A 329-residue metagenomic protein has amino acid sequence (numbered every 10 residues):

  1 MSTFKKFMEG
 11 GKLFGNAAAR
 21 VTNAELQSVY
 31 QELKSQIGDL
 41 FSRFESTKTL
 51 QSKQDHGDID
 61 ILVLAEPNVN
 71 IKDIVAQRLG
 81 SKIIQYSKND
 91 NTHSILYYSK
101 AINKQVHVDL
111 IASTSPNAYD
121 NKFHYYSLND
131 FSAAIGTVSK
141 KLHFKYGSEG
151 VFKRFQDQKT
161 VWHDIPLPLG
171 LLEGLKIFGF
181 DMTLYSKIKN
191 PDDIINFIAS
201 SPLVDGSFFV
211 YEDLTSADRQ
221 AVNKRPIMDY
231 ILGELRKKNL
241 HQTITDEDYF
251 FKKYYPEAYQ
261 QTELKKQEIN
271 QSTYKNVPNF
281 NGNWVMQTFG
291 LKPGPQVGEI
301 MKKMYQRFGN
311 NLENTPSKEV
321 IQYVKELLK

Functional and structural regions predicted by a protein language model:
M1-K48: Helical scaffold of the NTase/Pol beta-like nucleotidyltransferase catalytic core
L33-K72: Active-site nucleotide-donor binding segment shared across nucleotidyl transfer reactions
A65-D73, Y98-Q105: Active-site beta-strand-loop-beta-strand hairpin of nuclease catalytic cores that positions key catalytic residues
I71-S81: Short amphipathic alpha-helices in soluble, non-transmembrane regions that often serve as interface/regulatory elements
L79-Y119: Conserved catalytic core of two-metal-ion nucleotidyltransferases
D90-T92, V151-T160, P295-Q306: Short linear loop/turn motifs
I111-K253: Catalytic cores of NTP-dependent nucleotidyl/adenyl transfer enzymes across multiple folds
T245, Y249-F250, Y254-K329: Charged substrate- and nucleic-acid-binding regions of tRNA-handling and nucleotidyl-transfer enzymes, centered on
